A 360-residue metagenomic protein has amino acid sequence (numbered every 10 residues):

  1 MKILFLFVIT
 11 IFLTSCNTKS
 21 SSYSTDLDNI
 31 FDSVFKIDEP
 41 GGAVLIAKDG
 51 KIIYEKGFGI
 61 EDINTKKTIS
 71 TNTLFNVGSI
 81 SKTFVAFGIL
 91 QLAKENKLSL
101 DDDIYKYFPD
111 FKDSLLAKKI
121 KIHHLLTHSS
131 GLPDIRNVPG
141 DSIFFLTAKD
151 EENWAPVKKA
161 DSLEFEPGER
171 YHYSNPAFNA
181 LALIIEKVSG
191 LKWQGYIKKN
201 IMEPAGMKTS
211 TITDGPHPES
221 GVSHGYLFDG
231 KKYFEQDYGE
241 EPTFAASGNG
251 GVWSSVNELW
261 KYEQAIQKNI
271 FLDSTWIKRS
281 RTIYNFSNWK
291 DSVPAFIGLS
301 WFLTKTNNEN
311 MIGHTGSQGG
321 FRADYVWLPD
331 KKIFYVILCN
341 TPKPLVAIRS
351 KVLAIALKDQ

Functional and structural regions predicted by a protein language model:
L4-L13: Sec-dependent N-terminal signal peptides
C16-G57, E186-L191, G195-K199, E203 (+1 more regions): Catalytic loop of the DD-peptidase/beta-lactamase superfamily, centered on the K-T-G motif and neighboring
P40, D62-S174, L191, L227-G239 (+1 more regions): Active-site-proximal loop and beta-strand segments within enzyme catalytic domains
V44-K51, N76-S99, D103, L125 (+4 more regions): Alpha-helical scaffold elements that line and support the substrate/ligand-binding pocket of soluble hydrolases
D49-K51, E61-I63, S130-G131, H217 (+1 more regions): Solvent-exposed coil/turn segments that connect beta secondary-structure elements in extracytoplasmic/periplasmic
I53, F111-I120, S130-V138, P204-D214 (+2 more regions): Secretory-pathway/luminal and periplasmic proteins that interact with or process carbohydrate-rich
I120, R136-G221, F244-W260: Catalytic-site signature segments of enzymes, centered on catalytic residues
